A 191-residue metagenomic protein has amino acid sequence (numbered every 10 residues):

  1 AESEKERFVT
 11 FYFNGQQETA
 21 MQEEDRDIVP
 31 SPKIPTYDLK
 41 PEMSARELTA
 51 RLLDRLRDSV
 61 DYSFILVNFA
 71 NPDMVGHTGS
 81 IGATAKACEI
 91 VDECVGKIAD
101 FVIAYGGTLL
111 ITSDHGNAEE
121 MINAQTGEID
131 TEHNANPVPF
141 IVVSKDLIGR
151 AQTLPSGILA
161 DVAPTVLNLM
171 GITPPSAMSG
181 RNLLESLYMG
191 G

Functional and structural regions predicted by a protein language model:
A1-G191: Feature captures the catalytic ectodomains and active-site-proximal regions of enzymes that hydrolyze or transfer
